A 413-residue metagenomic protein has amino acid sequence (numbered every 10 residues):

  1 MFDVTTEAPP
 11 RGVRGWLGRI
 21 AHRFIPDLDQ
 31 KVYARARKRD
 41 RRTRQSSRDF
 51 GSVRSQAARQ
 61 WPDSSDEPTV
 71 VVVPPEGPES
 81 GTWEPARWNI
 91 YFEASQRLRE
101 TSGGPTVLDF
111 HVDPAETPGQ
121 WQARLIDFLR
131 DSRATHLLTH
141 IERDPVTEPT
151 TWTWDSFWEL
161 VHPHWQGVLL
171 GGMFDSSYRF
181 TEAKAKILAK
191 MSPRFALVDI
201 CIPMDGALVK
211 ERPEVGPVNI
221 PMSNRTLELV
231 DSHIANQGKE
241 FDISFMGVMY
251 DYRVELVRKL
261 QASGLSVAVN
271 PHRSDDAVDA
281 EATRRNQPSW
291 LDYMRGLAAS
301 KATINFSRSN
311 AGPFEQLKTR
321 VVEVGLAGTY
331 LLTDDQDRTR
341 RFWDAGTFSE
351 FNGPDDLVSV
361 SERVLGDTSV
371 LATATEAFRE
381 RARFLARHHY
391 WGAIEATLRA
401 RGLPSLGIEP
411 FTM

Functional and structural regions predicted by a protein language model:
M1-D40: Boundary detector for helix-to-coil junctions that initiate low-complexity/charged tails
D27-R124, I141-S156, S176-A345, S349-E350: Nucleotide-sugar donor-binding catalytic core of glycosyltransferases
R124-D131, R363-V364: Short amphipathic alpha-helix with an adjacent loop that forms part of the alpha/beta core around
L129-L137, A327: Proline-aspartate-enriched helix->loop->beta-strand connector
E159-S176: Active-site proximal beta-strand in glycosyltransferases
K318, T347-D355, R363-T368: Conserved acidic donor-binding segment of nucleotide-sugar-dependent glycosyltransferases
L365-G407: A charged, aromatic-enriched C-terminal amphipathic alpha-helix characteristic of glycosyltransferases across folds
